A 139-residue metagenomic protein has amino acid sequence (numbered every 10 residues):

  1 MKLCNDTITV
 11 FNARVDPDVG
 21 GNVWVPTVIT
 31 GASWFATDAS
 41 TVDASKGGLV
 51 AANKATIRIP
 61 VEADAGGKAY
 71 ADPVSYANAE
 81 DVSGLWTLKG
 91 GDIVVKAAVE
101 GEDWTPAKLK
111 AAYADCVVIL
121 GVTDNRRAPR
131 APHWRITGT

Functional and structural regions predicted by a protein language model:
M1-V23: Polar/acidic, low-complexity leader/linker segments enriched in S/T/G and N/D
W24-T139: Short, conserved turn/kink motifs that form compact alpha/beta structural patches or helix kinks used as
